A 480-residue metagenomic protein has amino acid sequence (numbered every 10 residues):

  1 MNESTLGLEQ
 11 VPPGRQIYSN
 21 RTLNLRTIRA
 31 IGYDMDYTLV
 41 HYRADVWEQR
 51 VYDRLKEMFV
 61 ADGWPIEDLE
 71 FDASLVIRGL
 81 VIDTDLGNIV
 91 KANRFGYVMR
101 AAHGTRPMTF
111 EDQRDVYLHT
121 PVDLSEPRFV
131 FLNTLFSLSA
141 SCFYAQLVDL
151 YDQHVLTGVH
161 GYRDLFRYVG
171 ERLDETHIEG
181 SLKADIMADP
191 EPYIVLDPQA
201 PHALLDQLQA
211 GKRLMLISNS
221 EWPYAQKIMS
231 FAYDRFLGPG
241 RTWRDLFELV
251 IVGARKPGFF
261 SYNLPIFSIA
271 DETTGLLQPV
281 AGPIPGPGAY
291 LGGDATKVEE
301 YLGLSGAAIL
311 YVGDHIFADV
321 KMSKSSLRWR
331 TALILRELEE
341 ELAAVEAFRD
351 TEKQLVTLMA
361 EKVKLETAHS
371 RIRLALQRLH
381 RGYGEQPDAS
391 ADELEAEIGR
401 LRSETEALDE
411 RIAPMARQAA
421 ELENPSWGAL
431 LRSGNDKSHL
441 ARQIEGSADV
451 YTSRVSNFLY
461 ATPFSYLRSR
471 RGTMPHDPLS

Functional and structural regions predicted by a protein language model:
M1-S480: HAD-like aspartate-dependent phosphatase fold
